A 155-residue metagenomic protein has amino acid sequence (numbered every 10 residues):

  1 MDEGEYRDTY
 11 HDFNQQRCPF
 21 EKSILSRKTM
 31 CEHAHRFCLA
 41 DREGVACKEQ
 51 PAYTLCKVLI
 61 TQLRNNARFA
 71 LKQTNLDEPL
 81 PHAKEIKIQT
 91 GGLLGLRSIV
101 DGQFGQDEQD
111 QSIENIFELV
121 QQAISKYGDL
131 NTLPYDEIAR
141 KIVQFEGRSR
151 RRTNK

Functional and structural regions predicted by a protein language model:
M1-N154: Cysteine-centered metal-binding/redox modules
